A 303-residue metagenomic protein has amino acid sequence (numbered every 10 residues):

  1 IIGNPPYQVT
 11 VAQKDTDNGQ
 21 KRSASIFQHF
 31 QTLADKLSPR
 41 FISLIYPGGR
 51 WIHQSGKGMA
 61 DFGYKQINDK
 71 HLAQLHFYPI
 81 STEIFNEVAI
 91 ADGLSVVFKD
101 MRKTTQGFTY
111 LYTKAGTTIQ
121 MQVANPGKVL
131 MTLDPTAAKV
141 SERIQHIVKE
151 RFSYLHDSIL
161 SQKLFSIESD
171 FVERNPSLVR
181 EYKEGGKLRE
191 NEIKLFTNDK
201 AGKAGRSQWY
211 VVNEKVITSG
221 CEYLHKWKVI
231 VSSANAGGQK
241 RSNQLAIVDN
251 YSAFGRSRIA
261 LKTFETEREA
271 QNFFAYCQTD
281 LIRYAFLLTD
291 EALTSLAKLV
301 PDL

Functional and structural regions predicted by a protein language model:
I1-Q8: Amphipathic alpha-helical repeat scaffolds
N4, Y46-G49, A234-N235: A short beta-strand-to-loop transition that corresponds to the Sensor-1 phosphate-sensing loop of AAA+ P-loop ATPases
Q8-V9, R50, T105, G237: Glycine-rich nucleotide phosphate-binding loop and flanking beta-alpha elements of Rossmann-like dinucleotide-binding
T10-Q13, D17-E87, D92-K99, F273: Conserved Class I SAM-dependent methyltransferase catalytic core
I45-Y46, A260-K262: Conserved beta-strand segments of the P-loop GTPase G domain that flank and frequently precede/overlap
S81-G255, K262-L303: C-terminal substrate-recognition regions of SAM-dependent nucleic acid methyltransferases
